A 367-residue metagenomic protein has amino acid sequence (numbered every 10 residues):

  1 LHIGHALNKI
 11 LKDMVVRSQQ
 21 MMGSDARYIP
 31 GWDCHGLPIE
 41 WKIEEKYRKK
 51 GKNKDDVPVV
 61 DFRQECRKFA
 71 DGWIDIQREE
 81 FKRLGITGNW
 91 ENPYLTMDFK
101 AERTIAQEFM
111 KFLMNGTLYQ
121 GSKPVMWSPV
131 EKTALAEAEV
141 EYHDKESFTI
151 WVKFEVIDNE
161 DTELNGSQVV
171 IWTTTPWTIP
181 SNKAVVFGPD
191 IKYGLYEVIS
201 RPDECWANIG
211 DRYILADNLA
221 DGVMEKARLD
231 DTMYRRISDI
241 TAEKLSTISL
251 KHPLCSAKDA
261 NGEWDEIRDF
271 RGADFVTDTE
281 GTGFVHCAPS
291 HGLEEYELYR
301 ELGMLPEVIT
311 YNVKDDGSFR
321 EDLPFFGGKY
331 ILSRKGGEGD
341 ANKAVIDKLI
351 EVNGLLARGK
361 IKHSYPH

Functional and structural regions predicted by a protein language model:
L1-E204, A288-L293, L298-E301, V308-L323 (+2 more regions): N-terminal, positively charged nucleic-acid-binding surface of large information/translation enzymes
D13, D25, S181-F187, I191-K314 (+1 more regions): Catalytic alpha/beta core of large soluble enzyme barrels
L37, W41, D56, V60 (+9 more regions): Low-complexity, intrinsically disordered regions enriched in charged/polar residues
V140-D144, I240, G336: Short Gly/Pro-enriched turn/cap motifs at secondary-structure boundaries
S318-A341: A short-motif feature that recognizes glycine-rich, charge-decorated loops that bind or process nucleotide phosphates
